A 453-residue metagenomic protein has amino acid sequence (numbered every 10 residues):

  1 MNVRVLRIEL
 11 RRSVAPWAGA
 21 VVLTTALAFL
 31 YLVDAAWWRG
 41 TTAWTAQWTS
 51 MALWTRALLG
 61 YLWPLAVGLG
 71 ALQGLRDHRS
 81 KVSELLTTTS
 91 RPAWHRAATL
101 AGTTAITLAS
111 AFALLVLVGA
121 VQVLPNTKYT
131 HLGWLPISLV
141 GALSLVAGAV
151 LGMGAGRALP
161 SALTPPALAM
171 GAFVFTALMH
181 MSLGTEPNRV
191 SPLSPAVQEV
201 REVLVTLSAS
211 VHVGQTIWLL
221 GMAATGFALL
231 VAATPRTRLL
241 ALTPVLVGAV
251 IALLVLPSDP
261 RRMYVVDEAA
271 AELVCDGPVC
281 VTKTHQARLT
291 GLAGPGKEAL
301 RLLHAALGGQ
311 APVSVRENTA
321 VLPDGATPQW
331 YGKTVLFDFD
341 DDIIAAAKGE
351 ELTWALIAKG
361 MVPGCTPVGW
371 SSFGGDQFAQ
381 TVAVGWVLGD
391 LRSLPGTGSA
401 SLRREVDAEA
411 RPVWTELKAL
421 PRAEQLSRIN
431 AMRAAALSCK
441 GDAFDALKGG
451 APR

Functional and structural regions predicted by a protein language model:
M1-G70, R76-D77, T225-A241, V250-R262 (+5 more regions): Hydrophobic alpha-helical transmembrane segments
M1-R11, Q47-T55, H78-P92, A113-V116 (+2 more regions): Hydrophobic alpha-helical transmembrane segments
G19-V21, A105, S138-L139, P166-L168: Hydrophobic alpha-helical transmembrane segments
L23-L27, T164-T176, A241-V250: Central hydrophobic cores of alpha-helical transmembrane segments in multi-pass integral membrane proteins
Y31-W63, A101-S161: Secretory targeting signals
L69-I106: Helix-loop-helix units of permease transmembrane domains in multi-pass membrane transporters, especially ABC
T104-L114, E186-P187, T243-A271: Hydrophobic alpha-helical transmembrane segments of integral membrane proteins
G171-A233: Membrane-embedded alpha-helical segments of integral membrane proteins
